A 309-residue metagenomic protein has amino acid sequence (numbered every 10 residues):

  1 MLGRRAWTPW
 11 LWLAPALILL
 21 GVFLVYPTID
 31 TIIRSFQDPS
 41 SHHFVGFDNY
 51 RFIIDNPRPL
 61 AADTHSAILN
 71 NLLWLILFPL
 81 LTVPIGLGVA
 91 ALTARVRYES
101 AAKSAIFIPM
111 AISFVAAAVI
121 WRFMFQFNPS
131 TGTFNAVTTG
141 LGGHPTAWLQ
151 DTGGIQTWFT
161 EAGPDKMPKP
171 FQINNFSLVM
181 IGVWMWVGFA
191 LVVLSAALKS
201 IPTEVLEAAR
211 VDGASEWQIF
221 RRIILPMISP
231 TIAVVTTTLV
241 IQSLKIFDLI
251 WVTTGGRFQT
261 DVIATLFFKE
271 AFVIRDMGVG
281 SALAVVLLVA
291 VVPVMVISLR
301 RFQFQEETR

Functional and structural regions predicted by a protein language model:
M1-L2: Alpha-helical transmembrane segments of integral membrane proteins
R5-R309: A structural signal for multi-pass alpha-helical bundles of membrane permease subunits that mediate small-molecule
